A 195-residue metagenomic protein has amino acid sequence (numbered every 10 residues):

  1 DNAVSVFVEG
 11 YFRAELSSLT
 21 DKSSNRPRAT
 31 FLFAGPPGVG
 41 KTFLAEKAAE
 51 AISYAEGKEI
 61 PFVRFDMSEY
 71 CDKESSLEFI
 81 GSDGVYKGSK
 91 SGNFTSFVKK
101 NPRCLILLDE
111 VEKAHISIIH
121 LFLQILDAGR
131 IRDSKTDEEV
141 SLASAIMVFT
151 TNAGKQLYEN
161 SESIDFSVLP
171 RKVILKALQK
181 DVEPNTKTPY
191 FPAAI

Functional and structural regions predicted by a protein language model:
D1-I195: AAA+ P-loop NTPase nucleotide-binding core of proteostasis motors
